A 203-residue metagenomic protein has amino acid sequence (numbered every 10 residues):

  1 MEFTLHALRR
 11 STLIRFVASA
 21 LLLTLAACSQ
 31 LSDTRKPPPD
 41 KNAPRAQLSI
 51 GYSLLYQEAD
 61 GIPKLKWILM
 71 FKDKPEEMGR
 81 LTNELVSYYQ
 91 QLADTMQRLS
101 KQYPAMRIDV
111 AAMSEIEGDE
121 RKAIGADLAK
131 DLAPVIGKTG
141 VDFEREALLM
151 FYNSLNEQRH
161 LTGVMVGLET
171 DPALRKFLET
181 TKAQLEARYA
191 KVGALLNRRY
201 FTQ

Functional and structural regions predicted by a protein language model:
M1-S11: N-terminal secretory signal peptides that target proteins for export/translocation
R9, A20-L22: Short stretches within intrinsically disordered, low-complexity N-terminal or propeptide regions
L13-S19: Sec-dependent signal peptide recognition, specifically the positively charged N-region followed immediately by
T24-A27: C-terminal motif of bacterial Sec signal peptides marking the signal peptidase cleavage site
S29-Q203: His/Met- and acidic-residue-enriched segments that coordinate or traffic transition-metal cofactors and support
